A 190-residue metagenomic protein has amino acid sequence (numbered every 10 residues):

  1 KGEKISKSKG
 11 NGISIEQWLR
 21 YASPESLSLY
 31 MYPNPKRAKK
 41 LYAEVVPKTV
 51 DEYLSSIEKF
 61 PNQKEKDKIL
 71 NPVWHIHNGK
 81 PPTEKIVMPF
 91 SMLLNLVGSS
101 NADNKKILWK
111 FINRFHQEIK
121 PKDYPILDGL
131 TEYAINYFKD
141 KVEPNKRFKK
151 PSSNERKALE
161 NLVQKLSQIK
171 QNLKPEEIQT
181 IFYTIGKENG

Functional and structural regions predicted by a protein language model:
E3-I135: Catalytic adenosine-cofactor/nucleotide-binding cores of aminoacyl-tRNA synthetases and other
A102, W109-G190: Basic, alpha-helical terminal appendages of large translation-related enzymes
